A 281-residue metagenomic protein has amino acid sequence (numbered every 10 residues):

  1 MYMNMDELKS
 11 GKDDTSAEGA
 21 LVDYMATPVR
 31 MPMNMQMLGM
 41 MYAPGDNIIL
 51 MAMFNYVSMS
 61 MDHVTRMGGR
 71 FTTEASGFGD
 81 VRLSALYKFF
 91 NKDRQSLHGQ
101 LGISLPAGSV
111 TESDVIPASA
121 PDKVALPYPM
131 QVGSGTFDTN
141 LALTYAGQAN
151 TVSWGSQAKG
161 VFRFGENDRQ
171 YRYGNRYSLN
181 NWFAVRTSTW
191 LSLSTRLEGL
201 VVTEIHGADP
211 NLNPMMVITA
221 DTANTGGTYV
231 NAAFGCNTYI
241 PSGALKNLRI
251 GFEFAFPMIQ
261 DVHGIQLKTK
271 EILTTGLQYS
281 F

Functional and structural regions predicted by a protein language model:
M1-Y2, A52-Y56, G99-L105, S156-G160 (+3 more regions): Transmembrane beta-barrel strands of outer-membrane/channel proteins
Y2-M35: Surface-exposed strand-loop-strand hairpins of Gram-negative outer-membrane beta-barrel proteins
K9-G19, N167-F281: Outer membrane beta-barrel transmembrane domains
V22-S84, K88: Long, hydrophobic/aromatic-enriched structural stretches that serve as scaffold segments
P32-Q36, A75-V81, Q95, G135-T139 (+3 more regions): Residues that define the transmembrane beta-barrel architecture of outer-membrane proteins
Y42, F54, Y87-F89, L143-G147 (+4 more regions): Residue-level signature of outer-membrane beta-barrel architecture
N47-L50, L83, D93-Q95, T151-W154 (+2 more regions): Repeated loop/turn-to-beta-strand initiation elements of outer-membrane beta-barrel proteins
S58-D168, A223-T225: Outer-membrane pore/translocation modules
